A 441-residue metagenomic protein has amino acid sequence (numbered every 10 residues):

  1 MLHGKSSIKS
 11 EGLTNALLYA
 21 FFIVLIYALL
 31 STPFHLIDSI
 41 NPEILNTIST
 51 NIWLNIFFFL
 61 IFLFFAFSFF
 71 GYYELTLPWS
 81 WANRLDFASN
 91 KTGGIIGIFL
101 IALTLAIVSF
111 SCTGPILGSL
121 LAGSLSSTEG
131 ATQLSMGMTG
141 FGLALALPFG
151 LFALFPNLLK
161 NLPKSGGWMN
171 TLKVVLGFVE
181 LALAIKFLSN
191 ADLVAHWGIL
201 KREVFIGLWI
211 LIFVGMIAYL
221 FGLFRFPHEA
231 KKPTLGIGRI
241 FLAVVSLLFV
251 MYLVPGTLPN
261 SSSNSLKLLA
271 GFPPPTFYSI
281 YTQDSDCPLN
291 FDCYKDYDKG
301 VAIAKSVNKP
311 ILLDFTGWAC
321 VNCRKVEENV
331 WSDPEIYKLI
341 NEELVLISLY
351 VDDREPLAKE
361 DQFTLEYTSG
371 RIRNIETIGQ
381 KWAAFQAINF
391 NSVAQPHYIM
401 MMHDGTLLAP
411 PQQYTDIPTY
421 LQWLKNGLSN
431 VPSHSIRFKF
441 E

Functional and structural regions predicted by a protein language model:
M1-G300, V307, L349: Hydrophobic alpha-helical segments characteristic of multipass inner/organellar membrane proteins
T113, V321-R324, I399: Cys/His/Pro-rich metal-binding microdomains
L143, G177, F315, C320 (+1 more regions): Hydrophobic, well-ordered secondary-structure elements that form the walls of internal hydrophobic environments
S165, M169-L172, K201-V204, N329-D333 (+3 more regions): Amphipathic alpha-helical segments in well-structured domains
Y297-V301, W331-Q412, I417-N430: Thioredoxin-like thiol-disulfide oxidoreductase module
S306-R324: Short active-site neighborhood of thiol/selenol oxidoreductases, capturing the structured segment around
R324-E327, H403: Detector for the c-type heme attachment site
V351, F438-F440: Long cytosolic C-terminal regulatory regions of eukaryotic multi-pass membrane proteins
